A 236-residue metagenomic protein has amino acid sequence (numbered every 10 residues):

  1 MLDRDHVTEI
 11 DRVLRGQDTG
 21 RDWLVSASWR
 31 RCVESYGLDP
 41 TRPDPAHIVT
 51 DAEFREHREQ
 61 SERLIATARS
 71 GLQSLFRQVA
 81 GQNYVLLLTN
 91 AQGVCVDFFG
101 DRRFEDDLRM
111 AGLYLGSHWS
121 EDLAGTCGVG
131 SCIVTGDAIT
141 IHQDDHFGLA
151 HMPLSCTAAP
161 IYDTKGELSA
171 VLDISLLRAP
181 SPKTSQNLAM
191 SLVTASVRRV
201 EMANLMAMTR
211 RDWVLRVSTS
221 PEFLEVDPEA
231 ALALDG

Functional and structural regions predicted by a protein language model:
M1-V25, E34-P43, D51-V79, G125-G130 (+4 more regions): Juxtadomain coupling helices with adjacent low-complexity linkers
Q82, T89-D101, A111-V200, E225-E229 (+1 more regions): Sensory/regulatory domains in signal-transduction proteins
F104-E105: Active-site core of Fic-domain adenylyltransferases
L108: Short acidic-glycine-tyrosine-enriched beta hairpin
